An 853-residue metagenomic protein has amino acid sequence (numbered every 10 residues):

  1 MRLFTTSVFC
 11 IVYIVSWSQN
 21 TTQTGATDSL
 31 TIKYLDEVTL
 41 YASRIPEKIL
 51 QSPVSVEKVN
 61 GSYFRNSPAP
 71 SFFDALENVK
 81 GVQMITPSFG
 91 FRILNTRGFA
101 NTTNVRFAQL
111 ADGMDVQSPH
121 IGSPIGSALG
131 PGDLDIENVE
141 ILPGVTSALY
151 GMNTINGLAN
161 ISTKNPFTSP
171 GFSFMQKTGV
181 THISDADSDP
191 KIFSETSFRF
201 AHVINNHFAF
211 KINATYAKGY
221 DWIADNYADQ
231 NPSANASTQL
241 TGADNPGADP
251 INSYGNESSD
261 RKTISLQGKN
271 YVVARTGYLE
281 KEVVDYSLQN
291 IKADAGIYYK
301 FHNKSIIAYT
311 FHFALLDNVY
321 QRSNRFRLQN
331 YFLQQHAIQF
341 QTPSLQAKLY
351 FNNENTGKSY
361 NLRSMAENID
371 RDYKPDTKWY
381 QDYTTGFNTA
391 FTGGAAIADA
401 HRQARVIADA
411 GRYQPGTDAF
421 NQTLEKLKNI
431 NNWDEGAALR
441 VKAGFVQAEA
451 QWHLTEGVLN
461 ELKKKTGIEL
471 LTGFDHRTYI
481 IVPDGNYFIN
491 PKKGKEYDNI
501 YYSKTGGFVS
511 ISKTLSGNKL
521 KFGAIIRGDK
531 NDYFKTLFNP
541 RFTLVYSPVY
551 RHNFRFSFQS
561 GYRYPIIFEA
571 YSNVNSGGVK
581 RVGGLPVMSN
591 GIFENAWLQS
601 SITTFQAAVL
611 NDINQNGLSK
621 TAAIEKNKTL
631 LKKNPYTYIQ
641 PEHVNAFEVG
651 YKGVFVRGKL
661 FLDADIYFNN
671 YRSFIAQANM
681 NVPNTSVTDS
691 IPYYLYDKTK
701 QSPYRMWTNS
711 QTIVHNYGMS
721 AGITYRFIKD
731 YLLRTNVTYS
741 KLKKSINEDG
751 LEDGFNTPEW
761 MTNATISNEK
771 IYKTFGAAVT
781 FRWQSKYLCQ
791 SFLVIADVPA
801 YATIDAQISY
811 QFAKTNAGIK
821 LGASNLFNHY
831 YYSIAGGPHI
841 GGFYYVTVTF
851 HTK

Functional and structural regions predicted by a protein language model:
N20-Y63: Short, acidic, small-residue-rich periplasmic hinge/interaction motif at the N-terminus of Gram-negative outer-membrane
Y41, K48, V56, F73-S118 (+1 more regions): Extracytoplasmic beta-strand/coil segments of soluble accessory domains associated with Gram-negative outer-membrane
V105, L134-E137, P143, A148-N226 (+1 more regions): Outer-membrane beta-barrel translocator/receptor signature
V116-V145: Short acidic/polar hinge/loop motifs at secondary-structure boundaries that mediate gating or recognition
P170, N290-Q334, L471-D484, Y497-V545 (+1 more regions): Surface-exposed extracellular loop regions of Gram-negative outer-membrane beta-barrel proteins
A201-H207, N213-G219, L288, F332-H336 (+5 more regions): Conserved C-terminal beta-signal and adjacent last beta-strands/turns of outer-membrane beta-barrel proteins
G473, T514-N518, V656-L788, T849-H851: Gram-negative outer-membrane beta-barrel transporters
V587-S702: Membrane-embedded beta-barrel scaffold of Gram-negative outer-membrane proteins
